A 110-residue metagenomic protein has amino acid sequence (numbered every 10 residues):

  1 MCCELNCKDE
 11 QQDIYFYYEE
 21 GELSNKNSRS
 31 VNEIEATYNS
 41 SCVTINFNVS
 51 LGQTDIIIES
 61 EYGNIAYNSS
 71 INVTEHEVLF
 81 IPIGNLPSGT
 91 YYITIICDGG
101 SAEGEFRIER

Functional and structural regions predicted by a protein language model:
C2-Y38: Transition segment at domain starts
T37-T44, L51: Short coil/turn motif common to extracellular beta-sandwich-like domains
V49-Q53, L86: Short proline/glycine-enriched turn/loop motifs at strand-loop junctions of beta-rich domains
D55-E59: Beta-strand signatures of extracellular beta-sandwich domains
E61-N64, Y91: Short, glycine-anchored, charge-dense loop/turn motifs used at functional sites
N64-S70, G100-E103: Surface-exposed loop/edge segments in extracytoplasmic proteins
N72-I96: Short, surface-exposed loop/turn motifs with a glycine/proline- and acidic-biased composition
T94-R110: C-terminal tail/sorting-segment detector
